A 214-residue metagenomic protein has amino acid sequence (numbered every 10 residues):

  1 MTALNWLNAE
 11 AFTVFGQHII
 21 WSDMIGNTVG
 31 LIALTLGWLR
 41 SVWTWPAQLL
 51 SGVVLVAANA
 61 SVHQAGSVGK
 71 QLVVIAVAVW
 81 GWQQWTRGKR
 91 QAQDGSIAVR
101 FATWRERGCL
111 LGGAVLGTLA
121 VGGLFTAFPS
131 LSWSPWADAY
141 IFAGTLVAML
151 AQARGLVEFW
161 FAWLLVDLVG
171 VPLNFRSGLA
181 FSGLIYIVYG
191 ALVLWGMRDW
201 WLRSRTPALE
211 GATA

Functional and structural regions predicted by a protein language model:
T2-R40, T44, A57, A76 (+2 more regions): Polytopic alpha-helical membrane-helix bundles and their juxtamembrane interface segments in multi-pass membrane
Q48-R87: Alpha-helical membrane segments and adjacent membrane-interface helices in multi-pass membrane proteins
